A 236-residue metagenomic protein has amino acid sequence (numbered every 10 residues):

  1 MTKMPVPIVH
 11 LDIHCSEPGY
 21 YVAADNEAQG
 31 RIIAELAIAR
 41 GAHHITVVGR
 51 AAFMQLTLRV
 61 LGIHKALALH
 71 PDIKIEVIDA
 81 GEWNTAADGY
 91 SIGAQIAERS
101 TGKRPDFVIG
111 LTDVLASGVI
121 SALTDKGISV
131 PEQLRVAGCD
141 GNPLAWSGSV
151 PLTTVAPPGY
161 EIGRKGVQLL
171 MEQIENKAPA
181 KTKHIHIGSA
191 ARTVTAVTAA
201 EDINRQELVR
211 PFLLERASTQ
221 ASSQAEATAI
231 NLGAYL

Functional and structural regions predicted by a protein language model:
M1-A28, V114, D140-L152: Flexible loop/hinge segments that line or gate small-molecule binding clefts
T2-K3, A68, T124: Anion (oxyanion) recognition and catalysis
M4-I8, I73, P131-L134: A short helix->loop->beta-strand "cap" motif at the edges of active sites that frequently abuts
V22-I32, V48-A68, I73-A94, F107-S117 (+2 more regions): Hinge/beta->alpha junction and helix N-cap segments in small-molecule ligand-binding domains
I33-D79, T182-A217: An alpha-beta-alpha
A37-G41, I96-R104, I128: Glycine-rich phosphate-binding loop signature in dinucleotide/nucleotide-binding domains
T101-F107, V114-L115, I120-Y235: Flexible loop/turn connectors
